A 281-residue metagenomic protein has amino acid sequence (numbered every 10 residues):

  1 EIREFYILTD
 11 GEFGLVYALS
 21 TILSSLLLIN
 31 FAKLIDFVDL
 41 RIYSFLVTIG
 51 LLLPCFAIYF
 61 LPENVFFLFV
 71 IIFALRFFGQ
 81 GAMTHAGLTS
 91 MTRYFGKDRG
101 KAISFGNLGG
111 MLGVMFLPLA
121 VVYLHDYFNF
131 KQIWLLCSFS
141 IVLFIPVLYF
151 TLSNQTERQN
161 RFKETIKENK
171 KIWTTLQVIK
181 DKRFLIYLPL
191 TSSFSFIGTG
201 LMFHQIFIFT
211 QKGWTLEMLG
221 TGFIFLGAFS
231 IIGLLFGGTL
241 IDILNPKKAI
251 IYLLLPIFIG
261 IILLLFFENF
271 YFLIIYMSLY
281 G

Functional and structural regions predicted by a protein language model:
L26-L40, G233-N245: Helix-to-loop junctions at the C-terminal end of transmembrane segments in multipass secondary transporters
I49-E63, P256-E268: C-terminal ends and interior cores of transmembrane alpha-helices in multi-pass membrane transporters/permeases
F66-A82, S192, F272-G281: Hydrophobic core of transmembrane alpha-helices in multi-pass small-molecule transporters, especially MFS/SLC-type
G81-F95: Intracellular juxtamembrane helix-capping segments at the cytosolic ends of symmetry-related transmembrane helices
F105-T156: Helix-loop-helix hairpin linking two adjacent transmembrane segments in secondary transporters
L152-W173: Flexible cytoplasmic inter-helical loops of multi-pass small-molecule transporters
I179-G238: Extracytoplasmic gate region of multi-pass secondary transporters
L226-F229, G233-G281: C-terminal transmembrane helical hairpin of 12-TM major facilitator-type secondary transporters
